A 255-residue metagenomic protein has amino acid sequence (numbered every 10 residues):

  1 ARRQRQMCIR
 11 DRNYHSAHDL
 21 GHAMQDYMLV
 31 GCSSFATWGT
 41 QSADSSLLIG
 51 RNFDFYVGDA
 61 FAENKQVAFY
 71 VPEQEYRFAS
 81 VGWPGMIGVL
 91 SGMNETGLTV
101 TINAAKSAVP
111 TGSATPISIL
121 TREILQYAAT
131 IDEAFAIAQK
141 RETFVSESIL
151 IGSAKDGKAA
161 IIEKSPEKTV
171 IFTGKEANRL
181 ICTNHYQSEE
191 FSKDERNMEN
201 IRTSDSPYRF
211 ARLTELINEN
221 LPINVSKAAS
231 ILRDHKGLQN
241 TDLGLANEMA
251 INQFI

Functional and structural regions predicted by a protein language model:
A1-I9: Single conserved hydrophobic/aromatic residue that forms the stacking wall/gate of nucleotide- or nucleobase-binding
R10-G50: Gly/Pro-rich turn-and-neighbor structural signature
C32-W38, K65-F69, L90-G92, E147-S153 (+2 more regions): Short beta-strand scaffold segments in enzyme catalytic cores
R51-P72: Long, hydrophobic, well-ordered secondary-structure blocks that form the structural core and pocket-lining surfaces
N64-K65, V71-I131, R179-S206: N-terminal accessory/precursor segments of enzymes
E95-K158, S204, Y208-Q239: Proteins synthesized as precursors that undergo proteolytic processing into mature forms
K158-N178: Extended amphipathic alpha-helical segments with heptad-repeat/coiled-coil character used for oligomerization, fusion
L232-F254: A conserved acidic, glycine/proline-rich C-terminal tail/linker
